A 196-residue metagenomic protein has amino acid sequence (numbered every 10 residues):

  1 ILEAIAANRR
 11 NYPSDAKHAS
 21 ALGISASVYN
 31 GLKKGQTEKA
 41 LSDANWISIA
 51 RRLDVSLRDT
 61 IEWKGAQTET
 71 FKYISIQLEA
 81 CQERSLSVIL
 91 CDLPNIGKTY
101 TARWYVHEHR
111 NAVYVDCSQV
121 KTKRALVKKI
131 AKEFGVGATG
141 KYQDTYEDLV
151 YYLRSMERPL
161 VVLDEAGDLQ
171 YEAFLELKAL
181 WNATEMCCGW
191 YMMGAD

Functional and structural regions predicted by a protein language model:
I1-R84: A short, basic N-terminal segment
L78, I130, L177: Conserved RecA-like P-loop NTPase ATPase core
E83-W104, S118-Q119: Walker A/P-loop nucleotide-binding motif
S87-I89, N111-A112, R158-L160, G189: Residue-level preference for the first positions of well-ordered beta-strands
H107, K132, A179-N182: Short, well-ordered alpha-helices that flank and scaffold nucleotide-derived cofactor binding pockets
H109-Q119: Conserved catalytic segments around the Walker B and adjacent sensor/switch elements of P-loop NTPase domains
T122-K123, K128, G137-E176, N182-Y191: Mid-core helix/loop region of P-loop NTP-binding domains shared across ATPases and GTPases
M192-D196: Histidine/lysine/aspartate-rich catalytic loop segments that bind and position anionic ligands
